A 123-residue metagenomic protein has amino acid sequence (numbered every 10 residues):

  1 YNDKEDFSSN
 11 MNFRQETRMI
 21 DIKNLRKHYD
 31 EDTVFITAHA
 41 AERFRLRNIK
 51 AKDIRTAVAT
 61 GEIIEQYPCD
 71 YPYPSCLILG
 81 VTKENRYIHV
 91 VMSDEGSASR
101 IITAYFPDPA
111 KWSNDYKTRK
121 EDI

Functional and structural regions predicted by a protein language model:
Y1-I123: Ribonuclease/tRNase effector modules and their secretory precursors
